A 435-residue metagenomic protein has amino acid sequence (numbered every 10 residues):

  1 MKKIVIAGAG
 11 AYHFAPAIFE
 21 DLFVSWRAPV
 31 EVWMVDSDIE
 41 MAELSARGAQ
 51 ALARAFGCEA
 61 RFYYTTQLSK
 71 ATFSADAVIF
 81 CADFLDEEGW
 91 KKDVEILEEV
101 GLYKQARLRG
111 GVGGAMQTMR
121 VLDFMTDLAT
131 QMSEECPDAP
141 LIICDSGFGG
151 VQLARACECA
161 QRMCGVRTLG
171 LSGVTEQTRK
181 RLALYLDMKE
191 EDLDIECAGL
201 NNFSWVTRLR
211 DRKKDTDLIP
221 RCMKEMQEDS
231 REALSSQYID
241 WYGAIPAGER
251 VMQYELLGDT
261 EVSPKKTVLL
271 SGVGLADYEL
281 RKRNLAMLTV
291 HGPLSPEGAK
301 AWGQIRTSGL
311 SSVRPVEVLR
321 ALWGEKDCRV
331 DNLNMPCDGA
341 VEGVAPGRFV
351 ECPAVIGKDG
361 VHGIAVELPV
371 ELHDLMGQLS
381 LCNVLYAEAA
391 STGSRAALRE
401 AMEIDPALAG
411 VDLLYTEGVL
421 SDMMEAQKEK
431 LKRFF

Functional and structural regions predicted by a protein language model:
M1-I4: Extreme N-terminal starter segment of soluble prokaryotic enzymes
I6-A9: Conserved N-terminal Rossmann-fold NAD(P)-binding element of oxidoreductases
A11-A15, M41-S45, Q117-F124, V174-T175: Phosphate/oxyanion-binding active-site loops and adjacent basic polyanion-contact surfaces
P16, E135, P140-R221: Rossmann-fold dinucleotide-binding core
V24-F56: Glycine-rich phosphate-binding loop and adjoining beta1-alpha1-beta2 segment of Rossmann-like nucleotide-binding folds
V35-E40, A55-C136: Rossmann-like NAD(P)-binding element
A53-Y63, C164-V166, E191: A short helix-to-beta-strand connector/capping loop
L182-F435: Long, compositionally biased stretches enriched for glycine and/or charged residues
